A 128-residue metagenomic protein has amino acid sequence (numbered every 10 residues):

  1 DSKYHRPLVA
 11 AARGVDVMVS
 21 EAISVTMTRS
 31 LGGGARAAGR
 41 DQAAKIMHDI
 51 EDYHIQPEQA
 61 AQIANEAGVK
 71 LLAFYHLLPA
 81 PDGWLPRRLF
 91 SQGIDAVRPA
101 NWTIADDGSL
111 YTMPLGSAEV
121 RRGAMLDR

Functional and structural regions predicted by a protein language model:
D1-R13, S109-R128: Core dinuclear metal-dependent hydrolase active-site scaffold
K3-D106: Cap/insert and terminal regions of metallo-dependent hydrolase folds
